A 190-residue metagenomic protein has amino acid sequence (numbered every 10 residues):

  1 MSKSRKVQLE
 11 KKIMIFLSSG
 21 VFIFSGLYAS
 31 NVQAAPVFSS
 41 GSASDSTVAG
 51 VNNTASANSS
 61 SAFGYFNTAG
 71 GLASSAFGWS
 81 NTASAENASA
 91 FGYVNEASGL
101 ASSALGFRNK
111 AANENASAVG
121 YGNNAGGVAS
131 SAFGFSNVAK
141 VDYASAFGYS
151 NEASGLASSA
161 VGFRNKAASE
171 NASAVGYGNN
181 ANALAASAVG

Functional and structural regions predicted by a protein language model:
M1-Q33: Bacterial Sec-dependent N-terminal signal peptides
S30-G190: Periodic small-residue-enriched repeat registers in elongated scaffold domains
